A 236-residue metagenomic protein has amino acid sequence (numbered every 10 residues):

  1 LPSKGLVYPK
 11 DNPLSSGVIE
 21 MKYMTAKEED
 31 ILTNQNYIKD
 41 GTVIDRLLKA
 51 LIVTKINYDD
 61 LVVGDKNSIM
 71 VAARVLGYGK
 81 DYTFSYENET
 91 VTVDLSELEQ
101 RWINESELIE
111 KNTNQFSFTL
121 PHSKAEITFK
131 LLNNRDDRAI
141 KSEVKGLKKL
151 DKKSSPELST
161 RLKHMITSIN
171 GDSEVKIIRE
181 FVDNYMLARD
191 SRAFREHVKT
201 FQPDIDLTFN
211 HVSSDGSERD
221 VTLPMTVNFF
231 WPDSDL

Functional and structural regions predicted by a protein language model:
L1-L236: Long C-terminal interaction/binding lobes of large macromolecular proteins
